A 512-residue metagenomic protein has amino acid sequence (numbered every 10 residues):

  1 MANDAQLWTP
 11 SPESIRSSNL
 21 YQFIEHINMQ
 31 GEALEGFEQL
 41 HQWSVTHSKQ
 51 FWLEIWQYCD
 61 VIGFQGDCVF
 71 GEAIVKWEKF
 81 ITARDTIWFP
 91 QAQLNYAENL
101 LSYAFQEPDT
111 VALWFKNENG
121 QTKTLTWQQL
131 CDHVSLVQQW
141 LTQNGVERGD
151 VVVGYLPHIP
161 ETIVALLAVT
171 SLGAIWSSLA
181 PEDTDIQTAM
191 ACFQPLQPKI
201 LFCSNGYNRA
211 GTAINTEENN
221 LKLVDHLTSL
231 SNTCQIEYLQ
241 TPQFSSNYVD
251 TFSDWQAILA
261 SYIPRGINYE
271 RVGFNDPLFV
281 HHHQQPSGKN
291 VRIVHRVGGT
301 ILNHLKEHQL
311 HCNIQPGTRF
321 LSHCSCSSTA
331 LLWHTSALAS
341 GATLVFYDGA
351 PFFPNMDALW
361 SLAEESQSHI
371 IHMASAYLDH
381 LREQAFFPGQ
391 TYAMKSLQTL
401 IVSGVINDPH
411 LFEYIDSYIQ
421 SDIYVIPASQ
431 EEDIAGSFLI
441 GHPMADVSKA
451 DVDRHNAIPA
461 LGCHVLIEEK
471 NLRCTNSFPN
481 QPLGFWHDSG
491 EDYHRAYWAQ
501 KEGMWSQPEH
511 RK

Functional and structural regions predicted by a protein language model:
E25, M29-G31, L100-T126, Q240-F244 (+1 more regions): AMP-dependent adenylate-forming
E38-W43, A97, L113-L167, D183-M190 (+2 more regions): Conserved AMP-binding/adenylate-forming core of the ANL superfamily
V111, T233-Q235, S246-K289, R296-H304 (+1 more regions): Conserved pre-ATP/AMP-binding loop-to-beta segment of ANL
Q138, V151, P157-I186, L196-L201 (+4 more regions): A short helix-loop-beta submotif of the ANL/AMP-binding
S171-W255, A374-S375: Structural core segment of the AMP-binding/adenylate-forming
I200-N219, Q240-P242, S325, D348-F352 (+3 more regions): Adenylate-forming
G299-R319, S328-H369, Q384: Conserved AMP-binding/adenylation subdomain of ANL enzymes
L310, Q398-L400, N407-K512: Conserved AMP-binding/adenylate-forming
